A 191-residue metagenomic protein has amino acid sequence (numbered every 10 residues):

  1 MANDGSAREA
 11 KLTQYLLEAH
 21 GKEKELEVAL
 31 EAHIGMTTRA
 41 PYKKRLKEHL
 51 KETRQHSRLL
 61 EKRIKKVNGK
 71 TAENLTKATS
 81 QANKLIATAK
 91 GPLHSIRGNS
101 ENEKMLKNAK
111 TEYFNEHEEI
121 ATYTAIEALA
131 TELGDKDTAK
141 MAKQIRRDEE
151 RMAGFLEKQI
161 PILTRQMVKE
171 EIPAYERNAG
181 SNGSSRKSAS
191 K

Functional and structural regions predicted by a protein language model:
M1-K191: Amphipathic alpha-helical hairpins
